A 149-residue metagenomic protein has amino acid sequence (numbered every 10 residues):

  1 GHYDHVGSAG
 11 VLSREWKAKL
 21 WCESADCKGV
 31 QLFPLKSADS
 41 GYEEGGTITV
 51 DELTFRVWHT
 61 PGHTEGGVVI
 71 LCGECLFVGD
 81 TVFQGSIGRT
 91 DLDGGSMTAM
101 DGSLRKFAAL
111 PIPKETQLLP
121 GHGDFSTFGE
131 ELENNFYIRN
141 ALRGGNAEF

Functional and structural regions predicted by a protein language model:
G1-L53, F136-Y137, A141: Active-site HxH/HxHxD metal-binding segment of metal-dependent hydrolases
G29-S37, T54, H59, T64-F149: Metallo-beta-lactamase
